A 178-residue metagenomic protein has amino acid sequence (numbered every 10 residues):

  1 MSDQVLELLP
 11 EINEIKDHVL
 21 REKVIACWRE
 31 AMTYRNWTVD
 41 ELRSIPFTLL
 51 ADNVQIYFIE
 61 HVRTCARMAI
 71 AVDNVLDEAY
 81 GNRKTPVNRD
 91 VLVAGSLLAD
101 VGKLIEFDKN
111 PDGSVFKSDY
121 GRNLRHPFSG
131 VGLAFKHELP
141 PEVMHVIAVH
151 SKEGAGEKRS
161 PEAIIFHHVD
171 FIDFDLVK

Functional and structural regions predicted by a protein language model:
M1-F116: Acidic/His-rich, divalent-metal-binding segments that scaffold phosphate/diphosphate chemistry
F47-L49, E60, V72, G81-K178: Divalent metal-dependent catalytic cores for phosphoryl transfer on phosphate-bearing substrates
